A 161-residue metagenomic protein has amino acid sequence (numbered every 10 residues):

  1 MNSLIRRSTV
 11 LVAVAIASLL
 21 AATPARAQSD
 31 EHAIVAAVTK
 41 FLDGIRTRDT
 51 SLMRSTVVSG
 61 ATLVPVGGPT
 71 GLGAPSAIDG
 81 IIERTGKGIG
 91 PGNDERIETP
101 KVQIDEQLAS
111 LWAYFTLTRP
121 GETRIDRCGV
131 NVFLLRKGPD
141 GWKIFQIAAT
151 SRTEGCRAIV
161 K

Functional and structural regions predicted by a protein language model:
M1-V12: Bacterial N-terminal signal peptides that target proteins for export
V14-A15, A25: Cleavable N-terminal signal peptides
A22-S55, S59, V160: Short, low-complexity N-terminal intrinsically disordered segments enriched in polar/charged residues
Q28, T62, S76-T123: Surface-exposed, charged secondary-structure patches
R46-K87: N-terminal, post-signal-peptide region of Sec/Tat-exported proteins
G60-L63, P69, L117-R119, T150-E154: Solvent-exposed loop/turn segments at secondary-structure junctions within structured extracellular/periplasmic domains
C128-A158: Short beta-strand edge/turn micro-motifs at domain boundaries
